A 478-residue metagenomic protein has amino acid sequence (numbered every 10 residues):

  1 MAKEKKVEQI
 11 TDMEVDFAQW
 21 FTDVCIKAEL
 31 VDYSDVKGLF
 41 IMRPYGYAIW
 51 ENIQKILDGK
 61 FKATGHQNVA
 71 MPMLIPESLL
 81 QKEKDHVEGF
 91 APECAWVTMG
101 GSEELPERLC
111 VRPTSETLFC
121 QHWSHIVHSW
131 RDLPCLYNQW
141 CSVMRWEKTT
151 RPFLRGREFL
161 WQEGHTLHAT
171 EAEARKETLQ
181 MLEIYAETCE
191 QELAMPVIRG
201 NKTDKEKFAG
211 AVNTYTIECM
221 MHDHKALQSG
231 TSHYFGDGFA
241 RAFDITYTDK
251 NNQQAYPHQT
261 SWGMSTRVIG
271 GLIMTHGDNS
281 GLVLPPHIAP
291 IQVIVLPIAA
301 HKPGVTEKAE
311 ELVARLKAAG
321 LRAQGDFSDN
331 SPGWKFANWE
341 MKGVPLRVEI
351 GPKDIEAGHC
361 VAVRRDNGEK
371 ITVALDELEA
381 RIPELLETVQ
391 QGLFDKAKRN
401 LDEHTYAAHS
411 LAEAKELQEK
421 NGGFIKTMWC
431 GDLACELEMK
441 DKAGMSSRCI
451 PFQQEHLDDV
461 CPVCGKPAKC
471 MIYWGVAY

Functional and structural regions predicted by a protein language model:
M1-Y478: NTP/phosphate- and nucleic-acid-binding module
